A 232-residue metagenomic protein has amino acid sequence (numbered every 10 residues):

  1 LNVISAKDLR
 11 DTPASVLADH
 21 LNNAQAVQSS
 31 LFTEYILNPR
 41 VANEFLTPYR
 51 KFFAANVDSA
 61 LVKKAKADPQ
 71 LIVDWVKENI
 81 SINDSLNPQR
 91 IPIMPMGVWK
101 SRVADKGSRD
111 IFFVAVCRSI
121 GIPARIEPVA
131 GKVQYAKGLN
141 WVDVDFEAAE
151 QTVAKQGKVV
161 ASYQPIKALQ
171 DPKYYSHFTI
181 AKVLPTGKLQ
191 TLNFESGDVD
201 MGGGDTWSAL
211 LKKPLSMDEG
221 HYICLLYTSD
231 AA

Functional and structural regions predicted by a protein language model:
L1-S101, I111, A148: Secondary-structure boundary elements
D74, L86-H177, A181-L184, S196-L226: Hydrophobic/aromatic-rich core segments of domains that either
T186-F194: Surface-exposed loop/edge segments in extracytoplasmic proteins
Y227-A231: Conserved small/polar residues in nucleotide/adenosyl-binding loops
